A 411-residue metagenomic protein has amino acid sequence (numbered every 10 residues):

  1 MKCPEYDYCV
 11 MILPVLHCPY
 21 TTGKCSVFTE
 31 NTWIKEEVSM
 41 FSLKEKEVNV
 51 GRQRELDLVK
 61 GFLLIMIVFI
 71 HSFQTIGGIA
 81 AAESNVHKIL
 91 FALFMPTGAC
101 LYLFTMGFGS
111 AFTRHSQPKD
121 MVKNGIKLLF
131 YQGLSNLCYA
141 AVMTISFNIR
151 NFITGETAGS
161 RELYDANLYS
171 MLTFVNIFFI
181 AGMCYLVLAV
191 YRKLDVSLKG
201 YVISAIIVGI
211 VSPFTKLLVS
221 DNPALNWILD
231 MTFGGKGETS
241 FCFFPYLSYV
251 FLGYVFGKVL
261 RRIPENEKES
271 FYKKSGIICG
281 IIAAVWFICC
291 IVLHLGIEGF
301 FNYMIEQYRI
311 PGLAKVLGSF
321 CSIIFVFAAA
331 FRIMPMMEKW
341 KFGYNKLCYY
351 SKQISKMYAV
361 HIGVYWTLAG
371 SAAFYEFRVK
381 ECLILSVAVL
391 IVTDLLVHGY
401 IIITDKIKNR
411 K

Functional and structural regions predicted by a protein language model:
C3, N31-K411: Alpha-helical transmembrane segments and their immediate juxtamembrane cytosolic regions
C3-I12, C18-C25: Cysteine-cluster motifs in flexible loop/terminal segments that predominantly coordinate metals
V10-L13, C25, V38-M40, N222: Generic N-terminal initiation segments characterized by hydrophobic and/or small/turn-forming residues
